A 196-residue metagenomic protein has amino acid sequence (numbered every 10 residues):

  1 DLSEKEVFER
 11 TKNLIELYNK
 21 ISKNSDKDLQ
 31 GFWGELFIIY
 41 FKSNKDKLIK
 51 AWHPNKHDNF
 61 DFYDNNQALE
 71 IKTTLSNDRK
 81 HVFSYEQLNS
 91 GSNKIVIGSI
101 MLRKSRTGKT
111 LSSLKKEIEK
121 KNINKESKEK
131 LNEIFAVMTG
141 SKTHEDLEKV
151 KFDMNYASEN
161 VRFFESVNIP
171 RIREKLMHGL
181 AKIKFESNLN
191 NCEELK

Functional and structural regions predicted by a protein language model:
D1-D58, T73-K196: Nucleic-acid endonuclease domains
D61-A68, L75: Active-site beta-strand-loop-beta-strand hairpin of nuclease catalytic cores that positions key catalytic residues
